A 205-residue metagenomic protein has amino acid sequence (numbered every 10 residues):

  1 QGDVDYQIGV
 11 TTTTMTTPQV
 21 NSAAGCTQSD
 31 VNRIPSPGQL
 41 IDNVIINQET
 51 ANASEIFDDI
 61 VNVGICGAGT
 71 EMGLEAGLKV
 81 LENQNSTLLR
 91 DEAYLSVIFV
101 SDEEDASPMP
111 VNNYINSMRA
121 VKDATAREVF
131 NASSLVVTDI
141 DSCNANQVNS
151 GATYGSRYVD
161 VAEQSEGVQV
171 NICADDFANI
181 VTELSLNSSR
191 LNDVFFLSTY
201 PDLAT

Functional and structural regions predicted by a protein language model:
Q1-T205: Divalent cation-coordinating acidic motifs and surrounding scaffolds that mediate Ca2+/Mg2+/Mn2+/Zn2+-dependent binding
